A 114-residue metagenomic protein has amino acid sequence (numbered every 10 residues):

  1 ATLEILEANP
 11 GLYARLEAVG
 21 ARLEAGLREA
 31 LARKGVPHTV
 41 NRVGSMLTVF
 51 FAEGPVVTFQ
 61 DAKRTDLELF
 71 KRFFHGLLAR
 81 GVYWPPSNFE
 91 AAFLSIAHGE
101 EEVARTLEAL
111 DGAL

Functional and structural regions predicted by a protein language model:
A1-L114: Conserved N-terminal phosphate-binding loop of PLP-dependent enzymes in the Aspartate aminotransferase
